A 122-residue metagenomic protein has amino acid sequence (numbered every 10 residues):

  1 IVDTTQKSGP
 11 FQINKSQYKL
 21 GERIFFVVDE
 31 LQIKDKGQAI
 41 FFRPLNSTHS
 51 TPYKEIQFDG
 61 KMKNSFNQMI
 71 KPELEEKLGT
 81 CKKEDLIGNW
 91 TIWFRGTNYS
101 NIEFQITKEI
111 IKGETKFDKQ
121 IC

Functional and structural regions predicted by a protein language model:
I1-C122: Extracytoplasmic/secretory-pathway segments with low complexity and glycosylation-like composition
